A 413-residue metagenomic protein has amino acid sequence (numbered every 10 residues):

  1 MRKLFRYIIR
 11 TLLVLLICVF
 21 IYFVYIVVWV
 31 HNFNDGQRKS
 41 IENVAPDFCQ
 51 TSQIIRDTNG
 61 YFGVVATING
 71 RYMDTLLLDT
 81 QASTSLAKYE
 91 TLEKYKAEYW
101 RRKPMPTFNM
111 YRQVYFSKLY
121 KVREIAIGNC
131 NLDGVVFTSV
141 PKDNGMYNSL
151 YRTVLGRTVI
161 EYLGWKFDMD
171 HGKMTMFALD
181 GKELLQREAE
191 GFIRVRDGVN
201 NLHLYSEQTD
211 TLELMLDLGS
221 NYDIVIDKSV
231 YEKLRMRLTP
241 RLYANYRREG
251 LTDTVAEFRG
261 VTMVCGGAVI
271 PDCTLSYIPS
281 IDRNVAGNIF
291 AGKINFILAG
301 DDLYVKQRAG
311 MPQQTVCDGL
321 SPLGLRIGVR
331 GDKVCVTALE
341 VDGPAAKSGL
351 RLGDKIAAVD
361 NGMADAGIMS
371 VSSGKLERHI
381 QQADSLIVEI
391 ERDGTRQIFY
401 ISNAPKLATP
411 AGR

Functional and structural regions predicted by a protein language model:
R2-R413: Pepsin/retropepsin-fold aspartyl endopeptidases
